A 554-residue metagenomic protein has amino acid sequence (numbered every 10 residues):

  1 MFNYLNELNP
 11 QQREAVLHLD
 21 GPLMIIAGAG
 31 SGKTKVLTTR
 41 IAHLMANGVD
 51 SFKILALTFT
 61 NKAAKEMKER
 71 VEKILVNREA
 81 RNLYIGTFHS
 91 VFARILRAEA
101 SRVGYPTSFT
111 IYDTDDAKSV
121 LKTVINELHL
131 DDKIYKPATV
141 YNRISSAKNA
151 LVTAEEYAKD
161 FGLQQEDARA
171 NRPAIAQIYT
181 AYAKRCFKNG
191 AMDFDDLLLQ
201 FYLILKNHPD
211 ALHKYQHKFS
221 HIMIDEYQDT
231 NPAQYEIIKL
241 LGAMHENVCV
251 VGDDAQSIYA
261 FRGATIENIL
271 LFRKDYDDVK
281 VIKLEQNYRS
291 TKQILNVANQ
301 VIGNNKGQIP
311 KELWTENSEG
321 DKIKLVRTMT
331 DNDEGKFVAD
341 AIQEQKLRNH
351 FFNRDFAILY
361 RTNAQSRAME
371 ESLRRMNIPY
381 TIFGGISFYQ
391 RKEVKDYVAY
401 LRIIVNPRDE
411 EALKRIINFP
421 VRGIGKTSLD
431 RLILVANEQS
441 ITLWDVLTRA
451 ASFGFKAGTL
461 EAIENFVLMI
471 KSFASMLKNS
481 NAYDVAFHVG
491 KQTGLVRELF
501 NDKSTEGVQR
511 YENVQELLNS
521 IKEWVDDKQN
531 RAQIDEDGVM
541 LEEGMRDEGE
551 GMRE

Functional and structural regions predicted by a protein language model:
M1-T107, I111, K118, N189 (+5 more regions): P-loop NTPase Walker
N6-L17, G21-I25, V36, L55-A56 (+6 more regions): Conserved helicase NTPase motor core
N9, L57, I85, T110-T114 (+13 more regions): Conserved phosphate/pyrophosphate-binding and hydrolysis machinery centered on Walker-type P-loop NTPases, extending
L19, E79-L83, S101-D196, F219 (+3 more regions): ATP-hydrolysis module of ASCE/P-loop NTPase motor domains, specifically the Walker B Asp-Glu catalytic pair
G21, V49-K53, E79-R81, V120 (+6 more regions): Short glycine-/polar-rich loops that comprise or flank the Walker A/P-loop and associated switch/sensor motifs
A29-L37, A100, D277-K280, E285-P379 (+4 more regions): Helicase P-loop NTPase motor core
V91-E99, A255-A260, R289-S290, F383-V405 (+1 more regions): Short alpha-helix plus adjacent loop in nuclease-associated cores
S366-I378, R391, V398-D547, R553-E554: Conserved helicase C-terminal RecA-like lobe
